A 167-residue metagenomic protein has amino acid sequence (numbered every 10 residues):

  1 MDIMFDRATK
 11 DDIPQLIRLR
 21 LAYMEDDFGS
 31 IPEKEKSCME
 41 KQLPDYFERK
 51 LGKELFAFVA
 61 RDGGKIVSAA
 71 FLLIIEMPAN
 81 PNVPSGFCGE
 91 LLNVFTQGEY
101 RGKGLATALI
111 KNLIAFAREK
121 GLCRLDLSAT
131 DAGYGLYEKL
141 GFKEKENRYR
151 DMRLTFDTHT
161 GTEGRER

Functional and structural regions predicted by a protein language model:
M1, T9-S30: A short, well-structured alpha-helix characteristic of acyl/acetyltransferase catalytic modules
M1-P14, T158-R167: Conserved N-terminal entry element of GNAT/NAT acetyltransferase domains
M24-Y46: Conserved GNAT-fold acetyl-CoA-binding loop/helix
D45-V59: A short helix-loop-beta-strand connector motif used in the catalytic cores of GNAT acetyltransferases and, in some
V59, K65-I74, E90, F95: Conserved beta-strand in the GNAT
I74-N80, D126-S128, E138, K143-T158: Conserved catalytic-core motifs of GNAT/GCN5-like acyltransferases
Y100-N112: Conserved acetyl-CoA pyrophosphate-binding loop and the N-cap/start of the following alpha-helix in GNAT-like
I110, A117-A129: Conserved GNAT acetyl-CoA-binding A-motif
